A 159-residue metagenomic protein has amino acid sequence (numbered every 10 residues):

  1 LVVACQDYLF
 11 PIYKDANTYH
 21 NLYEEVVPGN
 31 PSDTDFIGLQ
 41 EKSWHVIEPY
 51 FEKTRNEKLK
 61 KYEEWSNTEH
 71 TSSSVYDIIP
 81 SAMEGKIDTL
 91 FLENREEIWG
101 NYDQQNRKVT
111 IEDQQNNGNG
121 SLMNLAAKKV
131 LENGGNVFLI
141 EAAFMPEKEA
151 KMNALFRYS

Functional and structural regions predicted by a protein language model:
L1-S159: Terminal alpha-helical anchor/extension segments at protein ends
